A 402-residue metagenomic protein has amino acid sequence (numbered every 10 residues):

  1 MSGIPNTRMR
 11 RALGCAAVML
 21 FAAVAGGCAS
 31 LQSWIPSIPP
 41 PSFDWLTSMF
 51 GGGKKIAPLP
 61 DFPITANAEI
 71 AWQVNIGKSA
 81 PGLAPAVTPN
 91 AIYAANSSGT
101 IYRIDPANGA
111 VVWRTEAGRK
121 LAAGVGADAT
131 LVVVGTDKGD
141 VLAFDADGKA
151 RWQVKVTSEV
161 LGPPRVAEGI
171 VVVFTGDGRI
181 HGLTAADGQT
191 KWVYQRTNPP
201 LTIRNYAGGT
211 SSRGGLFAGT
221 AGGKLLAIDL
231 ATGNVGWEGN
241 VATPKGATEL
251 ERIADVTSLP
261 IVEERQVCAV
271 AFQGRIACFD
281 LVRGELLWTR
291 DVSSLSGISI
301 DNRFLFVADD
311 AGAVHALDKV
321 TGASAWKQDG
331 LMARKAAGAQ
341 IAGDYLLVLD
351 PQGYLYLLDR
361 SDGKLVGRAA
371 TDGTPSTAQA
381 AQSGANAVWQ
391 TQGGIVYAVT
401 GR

Functional and structural regions predicted by a protein language model:
G3-A16: Bacterial N-terminal signal peptides that target proteins for export
V24-G27: C-terminal motif of bacterial Sec signal peptides marking the signal peptidase cleavage site
L31-F43, G53-K54, I64-A86, V112-D128 (+6 more regions): Extracytoplasmic beta-rich repeat domains
A91-Y93, V132-V134, V171-V173, H181 (+7 more regions): Conserved beta-propeller blade signature
N96-S97, T136, T175-G176, T220-A221 (+4 more regions): Structural signature of WD-repeat beta-propellers
D105-N108, D145-K149, T184-G188, L230-G233 (+4 more regions): Short loop/turn segments that connect beta-strands within beta-propeller blades
L365, T371-R402: Blade-level signature of beta-propeller repeat domains, shared across WD40, Kelch, NHL, RCC1 and BNR/Asp-box propellers
